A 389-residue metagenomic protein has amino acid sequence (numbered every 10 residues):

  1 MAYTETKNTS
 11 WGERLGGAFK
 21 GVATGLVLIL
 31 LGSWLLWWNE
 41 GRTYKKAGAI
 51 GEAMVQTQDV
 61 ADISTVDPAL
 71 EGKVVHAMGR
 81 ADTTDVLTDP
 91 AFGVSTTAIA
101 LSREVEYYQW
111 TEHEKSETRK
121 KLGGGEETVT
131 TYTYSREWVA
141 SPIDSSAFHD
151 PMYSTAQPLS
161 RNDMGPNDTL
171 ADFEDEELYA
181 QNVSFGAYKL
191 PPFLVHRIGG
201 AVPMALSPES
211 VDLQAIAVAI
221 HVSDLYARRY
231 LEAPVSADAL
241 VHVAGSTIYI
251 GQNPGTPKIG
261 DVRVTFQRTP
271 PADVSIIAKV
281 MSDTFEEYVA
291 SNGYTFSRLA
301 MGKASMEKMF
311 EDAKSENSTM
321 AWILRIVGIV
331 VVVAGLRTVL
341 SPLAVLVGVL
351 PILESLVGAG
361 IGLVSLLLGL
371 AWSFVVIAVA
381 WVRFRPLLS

Functional and structural regions predicted by a protein language model:
M1-E13: N-terminal Lys/Arg-rich, disordered targeting/topogenic segments
A2-E5, W38-G41, H76-M78: Domain-level marker for long, solvent-exposed, non-transmembrane regions
K7, M320-L324, G328, G335-S389: Alpha-helical transmembrane segments forming the membrane-embedded cores of inner-membrane proteins across
W11-A18, S291-A334, G358: Cytosolic-side membrane-insertion boundary helix
E13-R42: Hydrophobic alpha-helical transmembrane signal-anchor segments
N39-I63: Alpha-helical transmembrane signal-anchor/signal-peptide segments
Q56-A91: Short extracytoplasmic
R80-D82, V86-D283: Soluble non-transmembrane domains of integral membrane proteins
